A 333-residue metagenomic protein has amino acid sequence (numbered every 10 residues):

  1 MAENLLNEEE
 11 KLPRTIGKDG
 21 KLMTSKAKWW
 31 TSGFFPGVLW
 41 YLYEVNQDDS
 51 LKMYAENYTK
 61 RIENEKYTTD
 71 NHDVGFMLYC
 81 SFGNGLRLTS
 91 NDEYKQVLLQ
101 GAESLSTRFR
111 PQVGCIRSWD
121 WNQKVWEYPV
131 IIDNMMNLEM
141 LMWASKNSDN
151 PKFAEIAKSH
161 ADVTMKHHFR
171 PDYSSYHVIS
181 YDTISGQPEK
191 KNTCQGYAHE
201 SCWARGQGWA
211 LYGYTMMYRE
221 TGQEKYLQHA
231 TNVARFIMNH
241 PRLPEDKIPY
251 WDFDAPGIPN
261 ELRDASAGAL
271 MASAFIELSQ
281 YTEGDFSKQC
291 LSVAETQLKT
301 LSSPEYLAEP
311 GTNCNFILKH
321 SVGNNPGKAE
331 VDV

Functional and structural regions predicted by a protein language model:
M1-V333: Glycan-recognition and catalytic cores of secretory/periplasmic carbohydrate-active enzymes
